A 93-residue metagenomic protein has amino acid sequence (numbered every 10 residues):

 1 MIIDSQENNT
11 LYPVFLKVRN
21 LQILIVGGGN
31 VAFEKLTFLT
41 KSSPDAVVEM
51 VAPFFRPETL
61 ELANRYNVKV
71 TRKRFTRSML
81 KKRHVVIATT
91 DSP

Functional and structural regions predicted by a protein language model:
M1-K17: Glycine/serine-rich phosphate-binding loop and adjoining beta1-alpha1 elements at the start of nucleotide-handling
N9-P13, E34-T37, T71-F75: A generic local structural motif
V14-T37: Glycine-rich adenosine-cofactor-binding loop
G27, A52, T90: Short beta-strand/turn micro-motifs composed of small residues that flank or help shape donor/cofactor-binding pockets
E34, S42-L62: NAD(P)-binding Rossmann-fold cofactor-contacting core
K41-P44, N67-K69: RNA substrate-binding interface of SAM-dependent RNA methyltransferases
L60-P93: Phosphate-bearing ligand-interacting subdomains that bind or position ATP/ADP/UDP/GDP/NAD(P) or nucleotide-linked
